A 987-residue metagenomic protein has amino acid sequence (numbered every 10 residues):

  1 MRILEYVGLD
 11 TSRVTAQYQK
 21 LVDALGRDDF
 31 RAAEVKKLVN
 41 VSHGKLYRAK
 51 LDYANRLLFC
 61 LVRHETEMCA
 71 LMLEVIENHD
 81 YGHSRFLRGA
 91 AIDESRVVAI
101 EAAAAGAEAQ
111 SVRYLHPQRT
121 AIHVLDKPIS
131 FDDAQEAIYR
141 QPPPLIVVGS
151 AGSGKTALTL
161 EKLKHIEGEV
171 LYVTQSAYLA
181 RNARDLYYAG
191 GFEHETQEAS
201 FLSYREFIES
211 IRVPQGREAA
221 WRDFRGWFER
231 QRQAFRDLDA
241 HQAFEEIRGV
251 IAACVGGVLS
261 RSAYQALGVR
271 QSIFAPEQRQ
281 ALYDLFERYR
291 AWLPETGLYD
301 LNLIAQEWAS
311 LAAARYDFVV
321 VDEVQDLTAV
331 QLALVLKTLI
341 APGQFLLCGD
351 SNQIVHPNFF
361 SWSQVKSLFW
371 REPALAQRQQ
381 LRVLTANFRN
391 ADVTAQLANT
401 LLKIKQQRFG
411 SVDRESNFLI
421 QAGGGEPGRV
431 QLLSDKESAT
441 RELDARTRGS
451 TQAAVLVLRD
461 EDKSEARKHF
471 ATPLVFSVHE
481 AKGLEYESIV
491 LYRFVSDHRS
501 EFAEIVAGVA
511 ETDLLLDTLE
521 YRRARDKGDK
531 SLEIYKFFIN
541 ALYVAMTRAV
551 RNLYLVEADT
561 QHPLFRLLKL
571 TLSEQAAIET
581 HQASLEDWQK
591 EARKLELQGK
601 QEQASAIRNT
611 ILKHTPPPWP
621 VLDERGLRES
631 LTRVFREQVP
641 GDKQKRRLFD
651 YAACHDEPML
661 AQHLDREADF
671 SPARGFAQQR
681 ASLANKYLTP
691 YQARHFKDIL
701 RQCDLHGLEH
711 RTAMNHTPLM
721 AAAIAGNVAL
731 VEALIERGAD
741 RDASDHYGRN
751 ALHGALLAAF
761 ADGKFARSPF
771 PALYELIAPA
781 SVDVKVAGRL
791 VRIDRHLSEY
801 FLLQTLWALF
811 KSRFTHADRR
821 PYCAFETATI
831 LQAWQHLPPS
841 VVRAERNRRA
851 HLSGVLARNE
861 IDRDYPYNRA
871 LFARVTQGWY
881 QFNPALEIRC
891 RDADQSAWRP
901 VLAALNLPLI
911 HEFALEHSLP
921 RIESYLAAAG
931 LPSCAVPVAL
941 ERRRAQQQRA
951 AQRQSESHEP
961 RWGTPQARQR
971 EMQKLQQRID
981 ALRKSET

Functional and structural regions predicted by a protein language model:
M1-R56, L61-D126, L397: Basic, Lys/Arg-enriched alpha-helical interface segments
H123-P143: N-terminal pre-P-loop "Q-motif" helix
P128, P144-E169, Q175-G216, Q278 (+6 more regions): Conserved helicase motor core of SF1/SF2 NTP-dependent helicases
V213-Q278: ATP-hydrolysis module of ASCE/P-loop NTPase motor domains, specifically the Walker B Asp-Glu catalytic pair
F676-K686, L708-P718, S744-L757, R789: Ankyrin-repeat boundary/"N-cap" motif
I699-G707, E732-D740, P769-S781: Ankyrin repeat domain, specifically the short helix-to-loop turn at the C-terminus of the second helix of each repeat
V791-Q832, L837-P839: Positively charged, polyanion-binding regions of nucleic-acid-associated proteins
